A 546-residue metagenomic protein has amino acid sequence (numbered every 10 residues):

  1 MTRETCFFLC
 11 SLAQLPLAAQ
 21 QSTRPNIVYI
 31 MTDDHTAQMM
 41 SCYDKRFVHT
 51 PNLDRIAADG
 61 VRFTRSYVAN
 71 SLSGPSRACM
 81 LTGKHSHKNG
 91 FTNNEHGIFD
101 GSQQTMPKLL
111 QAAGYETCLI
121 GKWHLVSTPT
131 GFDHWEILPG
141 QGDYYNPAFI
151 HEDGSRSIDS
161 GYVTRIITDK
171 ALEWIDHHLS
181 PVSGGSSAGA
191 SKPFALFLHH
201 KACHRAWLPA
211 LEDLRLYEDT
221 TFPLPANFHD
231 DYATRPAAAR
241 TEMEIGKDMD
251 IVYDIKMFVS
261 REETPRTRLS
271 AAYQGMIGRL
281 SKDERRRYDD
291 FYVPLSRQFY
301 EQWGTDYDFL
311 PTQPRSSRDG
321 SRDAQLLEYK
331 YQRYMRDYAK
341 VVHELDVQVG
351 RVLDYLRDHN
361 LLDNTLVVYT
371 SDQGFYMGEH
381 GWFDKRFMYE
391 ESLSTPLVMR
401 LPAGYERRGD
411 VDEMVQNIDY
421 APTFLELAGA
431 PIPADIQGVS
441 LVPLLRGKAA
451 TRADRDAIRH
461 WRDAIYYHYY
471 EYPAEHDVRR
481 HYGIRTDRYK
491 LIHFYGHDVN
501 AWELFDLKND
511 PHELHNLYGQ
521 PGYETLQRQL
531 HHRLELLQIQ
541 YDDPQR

Functional and structural regions predicted by a protein language model:
M1-T23, S186: Bacterial Sec-dependent N-terminal signal peptides
A18-F494, D498-W502, P511-I539, R546: Formylglycine-dependent sulfatase
